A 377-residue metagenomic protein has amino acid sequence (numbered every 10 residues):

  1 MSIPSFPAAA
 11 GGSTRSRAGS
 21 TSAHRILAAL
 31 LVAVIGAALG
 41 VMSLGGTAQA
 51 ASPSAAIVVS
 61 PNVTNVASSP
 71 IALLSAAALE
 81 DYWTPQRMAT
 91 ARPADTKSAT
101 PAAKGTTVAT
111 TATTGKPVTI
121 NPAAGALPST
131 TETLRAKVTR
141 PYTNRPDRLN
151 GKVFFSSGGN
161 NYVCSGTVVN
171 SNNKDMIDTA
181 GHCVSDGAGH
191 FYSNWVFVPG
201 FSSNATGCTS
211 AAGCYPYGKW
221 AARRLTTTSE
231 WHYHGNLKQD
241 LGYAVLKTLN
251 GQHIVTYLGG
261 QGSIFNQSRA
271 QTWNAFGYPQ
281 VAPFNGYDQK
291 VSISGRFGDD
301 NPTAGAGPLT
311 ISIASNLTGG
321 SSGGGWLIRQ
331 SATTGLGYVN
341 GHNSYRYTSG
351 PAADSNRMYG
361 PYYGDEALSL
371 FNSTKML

Functional and structural regions predicted by a protein language model:
M1-S52: Secretory targeting and sorting signals
S43-G46, A50-N170: Protease-domain processing segments flanking chymotrypsin-fold serine proteases, especially trypsin-like
T133-N161, V169-N170, N194-Q252: Conserved catalytic-core segment of clan PA serine endopeptidases
T179: Cytochrome P450 catalytic-core helices
C183-V184, F201-N204, T248-G251, P279-V281 (+2 more regions): Acidic glycine-/aspartate-rich tracts in secreted/extracellular proteins
L237-L241, V245-A314: Chymotrypsin/trypsin-fold serine protease catalytic domain
N316-H342: Catalytic nucleophile loop of clan PA
R346-L377: C-terminal cap/linker of serine protease catalytic domains
